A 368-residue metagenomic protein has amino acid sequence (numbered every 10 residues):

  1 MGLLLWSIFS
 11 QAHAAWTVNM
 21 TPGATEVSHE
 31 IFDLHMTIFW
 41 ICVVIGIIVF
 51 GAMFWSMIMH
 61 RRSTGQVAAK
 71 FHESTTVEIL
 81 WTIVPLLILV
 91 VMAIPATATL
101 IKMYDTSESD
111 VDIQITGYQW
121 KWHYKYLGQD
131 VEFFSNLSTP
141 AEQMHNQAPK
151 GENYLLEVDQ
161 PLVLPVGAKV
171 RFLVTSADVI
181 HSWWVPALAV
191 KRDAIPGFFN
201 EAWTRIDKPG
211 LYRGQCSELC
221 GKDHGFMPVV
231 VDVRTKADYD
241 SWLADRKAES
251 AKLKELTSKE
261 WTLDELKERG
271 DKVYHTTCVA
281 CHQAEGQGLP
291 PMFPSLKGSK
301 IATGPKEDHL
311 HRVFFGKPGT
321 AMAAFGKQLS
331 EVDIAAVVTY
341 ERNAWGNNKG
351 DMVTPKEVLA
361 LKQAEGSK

Functional and structural regions predicted by a protein language model:
M1-A14: N-terminal secretory/membrane targeting signals
A14-T37, M57-E268: Non-transmembrane, membrane-proximal soluble domains of secreted or membrane proteins
H35-G46: Alpha-helical transmembrane segments
G46-H60: Alpha-helical transmembrane segments
A202-R205, F293-G304, G326: Short, contiguous acidic/charged loop-to-helix segments that flank catalytic cores in large enzymes
S217-G221, H282-G288, F314, T339-N343: Detector for the c-type heme attachment site
A248-K267, D271, T276, A324-K368: Flexible coil segments in periplasmic/lumen-exposed cytochrome c-class electron-transfer proteins
L263-L289, G298-F315: Sequence/structural segment immediately N-terminal to covalent heme-attachment motifs in c-type and related
